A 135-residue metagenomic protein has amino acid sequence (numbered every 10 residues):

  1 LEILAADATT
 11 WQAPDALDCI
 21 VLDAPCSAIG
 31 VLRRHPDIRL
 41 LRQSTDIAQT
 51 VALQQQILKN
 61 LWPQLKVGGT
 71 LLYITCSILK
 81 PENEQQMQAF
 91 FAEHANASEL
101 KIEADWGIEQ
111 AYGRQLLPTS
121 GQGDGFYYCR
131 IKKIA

Functional and structural regions predicted by a protein language model:
L1-A8: Conserved SAM-binding strand-loop segment of SAM-dependent methyltransferases
T9-T10, P14-V21, P25-S27, A48 (+3 more regions): C-terminal catalytic and target-recognition region of SAM-dependent MTase-like enzymes, primarily methyltransferases
V31-Q49: A mobile, often basic/glycine-rich helix-loop segment that functions as the active-site lid/recognition loop
